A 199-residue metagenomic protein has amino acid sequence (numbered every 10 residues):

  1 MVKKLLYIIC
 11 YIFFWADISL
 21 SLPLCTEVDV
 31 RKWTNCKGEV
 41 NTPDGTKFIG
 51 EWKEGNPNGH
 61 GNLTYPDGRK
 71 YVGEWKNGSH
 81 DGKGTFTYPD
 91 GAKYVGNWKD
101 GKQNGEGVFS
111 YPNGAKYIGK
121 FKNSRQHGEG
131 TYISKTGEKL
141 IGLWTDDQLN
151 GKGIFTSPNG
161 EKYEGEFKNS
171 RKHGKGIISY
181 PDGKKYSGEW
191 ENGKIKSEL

Functional and structural regions predicted by a protein language model:
V2-Y11: Sec-dependent signal peptide recognition, specifically the positively charged N-region followed immediately by
L5, W15-L199: Glycine/tyrosine- and acidic-biased, solvent-exposed loop/turn segments at the edges of beta-strands
